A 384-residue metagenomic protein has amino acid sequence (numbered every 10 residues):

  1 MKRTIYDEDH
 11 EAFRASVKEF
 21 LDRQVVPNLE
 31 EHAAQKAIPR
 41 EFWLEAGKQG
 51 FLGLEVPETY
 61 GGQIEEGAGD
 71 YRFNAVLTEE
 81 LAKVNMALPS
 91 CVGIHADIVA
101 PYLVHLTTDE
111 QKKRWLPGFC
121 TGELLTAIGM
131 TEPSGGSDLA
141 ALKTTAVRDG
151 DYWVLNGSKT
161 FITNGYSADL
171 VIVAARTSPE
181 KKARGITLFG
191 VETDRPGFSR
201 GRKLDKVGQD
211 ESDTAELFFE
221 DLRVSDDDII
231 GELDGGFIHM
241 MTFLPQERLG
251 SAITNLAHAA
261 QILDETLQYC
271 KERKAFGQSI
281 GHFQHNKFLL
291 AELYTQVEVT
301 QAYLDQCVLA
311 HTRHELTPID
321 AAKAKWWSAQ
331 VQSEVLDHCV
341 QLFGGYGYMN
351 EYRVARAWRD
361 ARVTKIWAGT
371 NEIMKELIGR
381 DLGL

Functional and structural regions predicted by a protein language model:
M1-V84, C91-I94, L106-Q111, G118-E123 (+4 more regions): Alpha-helical interface subdomain recognition
G50, L77-A82, A175, V191-P196 (+1 more regions): Short Ser/Thr-interspersed hydrophobic loop/turn segments at strand-loop and sheet-helix junctions that line or gate
H105-T107, V147, V173-T177, G190-E192 (+3 more regions): Short beta-strand-to-turn element immediately C-terminal to the catalytic PLP-Schiff-base lysine in fold type I
G122-M130: A short, Trp-centered hydrophobic/proline-enriched beta-strand micro-motif
S134-S137, F161-N164, S178-E180, D205-D213: Short Gly/Pro-enriched turn/cap motifs at secondary-structure boundaries
A141, D194-S225: Flexible, small-/acidic-enriched active-site or ligand-binding loops
N156-G201: A short core secondary-structure module
E220-H239: Long, acidic (Asp/Glu-rich), low-complexity accessory segments flanking structured domains
